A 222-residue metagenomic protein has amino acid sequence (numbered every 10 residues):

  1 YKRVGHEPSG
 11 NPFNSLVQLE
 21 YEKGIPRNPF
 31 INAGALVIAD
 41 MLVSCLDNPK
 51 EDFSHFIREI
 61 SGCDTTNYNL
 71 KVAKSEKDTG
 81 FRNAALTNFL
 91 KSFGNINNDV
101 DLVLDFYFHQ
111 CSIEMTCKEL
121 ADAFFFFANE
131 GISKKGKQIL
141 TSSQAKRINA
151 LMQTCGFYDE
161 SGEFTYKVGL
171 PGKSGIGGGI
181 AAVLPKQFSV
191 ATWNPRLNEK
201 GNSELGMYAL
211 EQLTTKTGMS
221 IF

Functional and structural regions predicted by a protein language model:
Y1-Q110: Active-site-adjacent helix/loop patches that line small-molecule binding or acyl-intermediate pockets
F30-V37, T116-D122, K186, A209: Catalytic-loop motifs flanking and including active-site residues across diverse enzymes
A39-S44, F125-N129, T215: Short glycine/serine- and small hydrophobic-enriched flexible loop segments
K77, N88-R147, K200-S203: Penicillin-binding protein/beta-lactamase superfamily catalytic region
A85-T87, L120, G177-I180: Short glycine-rich loop/turn motifs
A128-F222: Structured C-terminal helix/loop/strand segments within mature extracytoplasmic catalytic/sensor domains
